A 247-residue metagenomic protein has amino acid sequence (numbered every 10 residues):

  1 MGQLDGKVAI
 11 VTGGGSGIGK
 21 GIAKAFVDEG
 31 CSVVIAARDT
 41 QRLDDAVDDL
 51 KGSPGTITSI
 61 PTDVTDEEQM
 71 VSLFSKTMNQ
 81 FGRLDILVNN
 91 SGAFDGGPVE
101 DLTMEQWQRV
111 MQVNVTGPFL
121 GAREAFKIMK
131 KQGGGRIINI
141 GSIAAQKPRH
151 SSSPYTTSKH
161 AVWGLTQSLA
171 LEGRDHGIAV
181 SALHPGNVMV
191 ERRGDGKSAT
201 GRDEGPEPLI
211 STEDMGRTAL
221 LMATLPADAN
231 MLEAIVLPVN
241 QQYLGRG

Functional and structural regions predicted by a protein language model:
G15-G17: Conserved glycine-rich cofactor-binding loop
T40-Q41, P61-S72, M104: The beta1-alpha1 cofactor-binding region of Rossmann-like NAD(H)/NADP(H)-dependent oxidoreductases
P98-V99, Q106-Q108: Substrate-binding pocket helix/loop in short-chain dehydrogenase/reductase
E100, K147-S153, E207-P208: Active-site loop immediately N-terminal to the catalytic Tyr-X3-Lys motif of short-chain dehydrogenase/reductase
A122, S158: Active-site helix of classical SDR
S142: Residue(s) in the substrate-gating loop at a strand-loop-helix junction that position the organic substrate next
D175-I178, A182-L183, V190, S198 (+1 more regions): C-terminal helical subdomain
